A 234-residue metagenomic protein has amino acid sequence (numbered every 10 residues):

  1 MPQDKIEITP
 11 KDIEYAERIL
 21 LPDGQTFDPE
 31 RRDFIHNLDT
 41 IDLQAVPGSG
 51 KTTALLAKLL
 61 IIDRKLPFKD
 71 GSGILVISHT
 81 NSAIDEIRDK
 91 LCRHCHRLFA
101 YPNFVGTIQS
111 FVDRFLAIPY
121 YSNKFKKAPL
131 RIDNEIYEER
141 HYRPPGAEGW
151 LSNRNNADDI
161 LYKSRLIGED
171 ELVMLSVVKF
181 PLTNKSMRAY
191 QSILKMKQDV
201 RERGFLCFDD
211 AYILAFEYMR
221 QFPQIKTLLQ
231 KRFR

Functional and structural regions predicted by a protein language model:
M1-N123: P-loop NTPase Walker
D12-P47, K185-R234: Conserved helicase NTPase motor core
D28, T80, T107, D133-N134 (+2 more regions): Residue-level signal for threonine
L55, Q109, R154-D159, M174-V178 (+3 more regions): Proteins with a high burden of low-complexity, intrinsically disordered sequence enriched in S/T/G/P/A and R, requiring
F115, I136, D210: Solvent-exposed, flexible loop/coil residues
Y120-K195, R201-L206: ATP-hydrolysis module of ASCE/P-loop NTPase motor domains, specifically the Walker B Asp-Glu catalytic pair
